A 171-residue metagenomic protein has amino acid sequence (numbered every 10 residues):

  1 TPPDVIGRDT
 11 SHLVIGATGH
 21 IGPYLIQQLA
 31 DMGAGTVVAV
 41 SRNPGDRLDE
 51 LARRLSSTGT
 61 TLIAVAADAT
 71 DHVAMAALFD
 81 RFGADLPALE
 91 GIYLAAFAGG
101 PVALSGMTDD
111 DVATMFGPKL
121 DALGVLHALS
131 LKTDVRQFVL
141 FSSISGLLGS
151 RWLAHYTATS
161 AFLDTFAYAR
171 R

Functional and structural regions predicted by a protein language model:
T1-R171: 4′-phosphopantetheine-dependent carrier domains
